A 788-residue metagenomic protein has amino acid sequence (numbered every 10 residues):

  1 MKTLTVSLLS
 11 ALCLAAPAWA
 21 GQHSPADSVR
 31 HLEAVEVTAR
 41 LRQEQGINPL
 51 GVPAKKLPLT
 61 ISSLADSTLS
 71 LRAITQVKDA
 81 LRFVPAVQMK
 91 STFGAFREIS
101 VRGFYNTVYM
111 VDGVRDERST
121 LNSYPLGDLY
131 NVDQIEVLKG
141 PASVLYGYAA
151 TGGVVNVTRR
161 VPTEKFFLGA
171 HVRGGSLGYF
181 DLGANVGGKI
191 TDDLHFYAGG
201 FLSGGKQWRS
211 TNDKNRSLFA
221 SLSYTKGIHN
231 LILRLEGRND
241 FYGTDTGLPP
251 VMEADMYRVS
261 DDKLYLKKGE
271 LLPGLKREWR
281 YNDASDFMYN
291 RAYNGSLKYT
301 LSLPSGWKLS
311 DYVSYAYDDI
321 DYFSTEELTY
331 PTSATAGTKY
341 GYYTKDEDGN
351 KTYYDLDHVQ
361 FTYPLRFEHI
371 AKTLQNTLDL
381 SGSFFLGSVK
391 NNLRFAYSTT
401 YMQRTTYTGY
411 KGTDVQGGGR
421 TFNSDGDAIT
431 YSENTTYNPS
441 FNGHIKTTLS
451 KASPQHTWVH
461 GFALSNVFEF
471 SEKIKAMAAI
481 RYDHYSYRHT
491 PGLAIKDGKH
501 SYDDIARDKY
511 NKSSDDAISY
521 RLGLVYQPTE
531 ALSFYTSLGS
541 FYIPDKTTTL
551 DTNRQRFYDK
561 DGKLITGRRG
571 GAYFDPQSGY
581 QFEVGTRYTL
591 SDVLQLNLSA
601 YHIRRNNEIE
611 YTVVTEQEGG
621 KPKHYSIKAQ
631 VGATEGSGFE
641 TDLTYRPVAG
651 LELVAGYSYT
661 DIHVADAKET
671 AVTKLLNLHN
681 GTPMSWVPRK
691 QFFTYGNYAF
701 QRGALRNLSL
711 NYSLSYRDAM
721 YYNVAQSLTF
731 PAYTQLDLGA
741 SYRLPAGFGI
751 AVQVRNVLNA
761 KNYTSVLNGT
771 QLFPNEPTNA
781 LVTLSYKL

Functional and structural regions predicted by a protein language model:
S7, L365, H369, S381 (+4 more regions): Conserved C-terminal beta-signal and adjacent last beta-strands/turns of outer-membrane beta-barrel proteins
V29, E36-T68: N-terminal periplasmic "start-of-domain" segments of outer-membrane beta-barrel proteins
M89, E98, V114-K139, T158-R160 (+1 more regions): Short acidic/polar hinge/loop motifs at secondary-structure boundaries that mediate gating or recognition
R118, Y130-D133, V144-L218, K226-N230 (+2 more regions): Outer-membrane beta-barrel translocator/receptor signature
S221-S302, I320-A371, R420-K451, Q455 (+3 more regions): Acidic/polar loop-and-plug regions of large Gram-negative outer-membrane beta-barrel proteins
S302, K308-S314, D318-S324, Y535 (+4 more regions): Membrane-embedded beta-barrel scaffold of Gram-negative outer-membrane proteins
A371, K390-M402, K451-R605, R646 (+1 more regions): Structural signature of Gram-negative outer-membrane beta-barrels, strongest in the C-terminal barrel of TonB-dependent
E472, H602-R604, K623-V724, L758 (+1 more regions): Gram-negative outer-membrane beta-barrel transporters
